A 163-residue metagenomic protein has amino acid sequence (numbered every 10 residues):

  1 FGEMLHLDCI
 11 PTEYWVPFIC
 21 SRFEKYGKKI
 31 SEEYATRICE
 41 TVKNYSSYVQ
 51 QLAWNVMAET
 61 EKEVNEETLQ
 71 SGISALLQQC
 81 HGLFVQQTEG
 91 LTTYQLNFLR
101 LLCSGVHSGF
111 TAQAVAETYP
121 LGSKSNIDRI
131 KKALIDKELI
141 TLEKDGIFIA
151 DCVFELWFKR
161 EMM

Functional and structural regions predicted by a protein language model:
F1-C9: A short helix-turn-beta junction within AAA+ P-loop NTPase domains corresponding to the substrate/partner-engaging
E3, T36, S47-Q50, L121 (+1 more regions): Intrinsically disordered, low-complexity regions enriched in small/polar residues
E3-M4, Y14-V16, K62-E66, H107 (+1 more regions): Generic detector of short, locally flexible boundary/turn motifs and exposed helical patches
L7, I38, F98: Conserved RecA-like P-loop NTPase ATPase core
C9-E13, L121: Short, surface-exposed acidic/glycine-rich loop or hinge patches that mediate macromolecular interfaces
T12, V16, C20-L83, K144: Amphipathic alpha-helical "lid/sensor" segments that cap RecA-like P-loop NTPase cores
Q78, G82-M163: C-terminal leucine-rich, beta-strand-based interaction scaffolds used for sensing/assembly
